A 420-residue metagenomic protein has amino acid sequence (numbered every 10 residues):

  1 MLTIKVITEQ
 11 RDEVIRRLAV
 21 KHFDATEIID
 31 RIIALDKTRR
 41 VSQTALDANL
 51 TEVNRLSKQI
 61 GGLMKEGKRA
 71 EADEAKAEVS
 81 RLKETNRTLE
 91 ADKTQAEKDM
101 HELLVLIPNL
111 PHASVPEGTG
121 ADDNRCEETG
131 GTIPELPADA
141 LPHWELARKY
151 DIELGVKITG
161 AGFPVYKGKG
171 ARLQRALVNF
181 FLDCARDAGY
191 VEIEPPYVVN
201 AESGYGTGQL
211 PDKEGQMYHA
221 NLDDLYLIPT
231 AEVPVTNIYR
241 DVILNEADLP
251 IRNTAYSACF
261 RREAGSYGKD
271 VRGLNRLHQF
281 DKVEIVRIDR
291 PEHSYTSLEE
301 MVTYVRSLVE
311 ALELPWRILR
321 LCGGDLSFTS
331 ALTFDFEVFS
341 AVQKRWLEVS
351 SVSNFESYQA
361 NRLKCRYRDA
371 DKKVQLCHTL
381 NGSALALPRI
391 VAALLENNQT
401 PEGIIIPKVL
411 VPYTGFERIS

Functional and structural regions predicted by a protein language model:
M1-I133, E145: N-terminal alpha-helical targeting/anchoring segments
T26, G130-S420: TRNA-recognition modules of translation machinery and tRNA-sensing kinases, especially anticodon-binding
